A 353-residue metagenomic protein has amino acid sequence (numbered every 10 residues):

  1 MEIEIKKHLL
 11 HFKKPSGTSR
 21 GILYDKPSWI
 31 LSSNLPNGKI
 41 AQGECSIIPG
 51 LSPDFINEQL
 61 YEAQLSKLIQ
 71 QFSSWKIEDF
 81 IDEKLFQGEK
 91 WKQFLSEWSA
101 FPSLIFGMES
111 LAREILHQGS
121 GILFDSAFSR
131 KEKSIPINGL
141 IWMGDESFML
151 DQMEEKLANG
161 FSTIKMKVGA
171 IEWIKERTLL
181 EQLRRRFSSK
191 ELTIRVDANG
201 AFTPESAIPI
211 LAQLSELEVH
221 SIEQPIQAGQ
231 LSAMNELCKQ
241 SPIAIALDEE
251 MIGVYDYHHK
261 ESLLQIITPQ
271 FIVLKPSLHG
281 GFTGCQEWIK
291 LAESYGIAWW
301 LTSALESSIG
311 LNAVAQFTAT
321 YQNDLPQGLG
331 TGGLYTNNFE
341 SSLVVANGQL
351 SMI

Functional and structural regions predicted by a protein language model:
M1-I194, N199-A201, S215, F339-I353: N-terminal capping/lid subdomain adjacent to the active-site entrance of alpha/beta enzymes
H8-H11, M143, M251, L305 (+1 more regions): Short, solvent-exposed coil/turn elements at secondary-structure transition points
I22, T331-T336: Short, solvent-exposed secondary-structure boundary motifs
C45, Q224, L329: Active-site donor-binding loop signature of nucleotide-sugar glycosyltransferases
I115-L116, T318-Y321: Generic structural signal for hydrophobic core residues of well-folded globular domains
M166, I171-A304, S308-N312, Q316-T318 (+1 more regions): Catalytic core of soluble alpha/beta enzymes
Q322-G333: Short helix/strand-capping turn motifs
